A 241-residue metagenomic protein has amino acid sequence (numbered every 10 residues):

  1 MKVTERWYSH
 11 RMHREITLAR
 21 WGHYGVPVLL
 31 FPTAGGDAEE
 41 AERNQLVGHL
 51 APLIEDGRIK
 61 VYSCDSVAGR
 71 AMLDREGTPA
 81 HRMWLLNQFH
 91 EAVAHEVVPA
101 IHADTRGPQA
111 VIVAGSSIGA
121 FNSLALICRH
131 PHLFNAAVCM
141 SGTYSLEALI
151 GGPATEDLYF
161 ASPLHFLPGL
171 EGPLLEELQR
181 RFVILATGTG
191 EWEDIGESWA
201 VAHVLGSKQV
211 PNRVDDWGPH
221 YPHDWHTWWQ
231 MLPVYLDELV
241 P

Functional and structural regions predicted by a protein language model:
M1-P241: Non-catalytic cap/lid and distal C-terminal segments of serine-dependent acyl enzymes
